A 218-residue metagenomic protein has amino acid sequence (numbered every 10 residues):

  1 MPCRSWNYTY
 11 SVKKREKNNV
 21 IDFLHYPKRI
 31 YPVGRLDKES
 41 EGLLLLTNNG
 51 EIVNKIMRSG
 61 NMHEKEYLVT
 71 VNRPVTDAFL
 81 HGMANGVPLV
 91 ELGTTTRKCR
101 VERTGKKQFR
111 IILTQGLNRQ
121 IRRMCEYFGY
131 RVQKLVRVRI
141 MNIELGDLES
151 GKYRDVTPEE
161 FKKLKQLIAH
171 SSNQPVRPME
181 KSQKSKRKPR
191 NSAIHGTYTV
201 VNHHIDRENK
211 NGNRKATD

Functional and structural regions predicted by a protein language model:
M1-D218: Basic, flexible Lys/Arg- and Gly-enriched helix-loop patches that mediate nucleic-acid binding at interfaces with rRNA
